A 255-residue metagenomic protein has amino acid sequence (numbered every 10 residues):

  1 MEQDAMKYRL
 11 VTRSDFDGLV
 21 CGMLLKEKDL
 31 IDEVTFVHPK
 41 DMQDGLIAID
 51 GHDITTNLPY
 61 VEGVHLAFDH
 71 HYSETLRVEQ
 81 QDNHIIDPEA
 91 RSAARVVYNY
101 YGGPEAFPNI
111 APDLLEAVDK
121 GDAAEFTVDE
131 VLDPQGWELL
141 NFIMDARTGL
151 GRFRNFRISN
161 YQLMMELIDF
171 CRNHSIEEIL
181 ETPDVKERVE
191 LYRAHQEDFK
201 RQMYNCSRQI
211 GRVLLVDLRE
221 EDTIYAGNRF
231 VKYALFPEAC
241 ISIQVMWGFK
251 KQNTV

Functional and structural regions predicted by a protein language model:
M1-M144, E190, A194, R208 (+3 more regions): Replace "Mg2+/Mn2+-dependent" with "divalent metal-dependent
G121-V213: Hydrophobic, aromatic-enriched interface-forming segments
